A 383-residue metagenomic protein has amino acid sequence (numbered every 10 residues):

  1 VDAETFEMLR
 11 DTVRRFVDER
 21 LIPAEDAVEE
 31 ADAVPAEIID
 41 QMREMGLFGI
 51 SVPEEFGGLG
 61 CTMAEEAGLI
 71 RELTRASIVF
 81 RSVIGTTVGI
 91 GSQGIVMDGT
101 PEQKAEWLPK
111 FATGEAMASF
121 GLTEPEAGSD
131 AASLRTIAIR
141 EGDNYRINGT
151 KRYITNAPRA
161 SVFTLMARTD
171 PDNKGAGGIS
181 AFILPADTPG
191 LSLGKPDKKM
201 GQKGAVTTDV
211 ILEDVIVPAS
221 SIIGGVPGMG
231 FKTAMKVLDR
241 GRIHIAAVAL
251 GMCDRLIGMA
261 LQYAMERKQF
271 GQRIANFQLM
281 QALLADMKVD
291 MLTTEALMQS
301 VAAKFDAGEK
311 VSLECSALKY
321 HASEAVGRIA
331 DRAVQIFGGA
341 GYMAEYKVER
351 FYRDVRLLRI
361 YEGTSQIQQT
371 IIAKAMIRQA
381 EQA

Functional and structural regions predicted by a protein language model:
V1-F80, T86, D98-Q103, K110-E115 (+5 more regions): Alpha-helical interface subdomain recognition
G46, I70-T74, A167, L184-P189 (+1 more regions): Short Ser/Thr-interspersed hydrophobic loop/turn segments at strand-loop and sheet-helix junctions that line or gate
C61-M63, D130-A132, N156-S161, G175-G178 (+1 more regions): Short glycine/proline-enriched turns and hinge-like loops at secondary-structure junctions
I84, F111, E126-S129, Y153-N156 (+2 more regions): Short Gly/Pro-enriched turn/cap motifs at secondary-structure boundaries
V96-G99, I139, L165-T169, I183-P185 (+2 more regions): Short beta-strand-to-turn element immediately C-terminal to the catalytic PLP-Schiff-base lysine in fold type I
G114-L122, M166: A short, Trp-centered hydrophobic/proline-enriched beta-strand micro-motif
S133, D187-I216: Flexible, small-/acidic-enriched active-site or ligand-binding loops
N144, N148-L193: A short core secondary-structure module
